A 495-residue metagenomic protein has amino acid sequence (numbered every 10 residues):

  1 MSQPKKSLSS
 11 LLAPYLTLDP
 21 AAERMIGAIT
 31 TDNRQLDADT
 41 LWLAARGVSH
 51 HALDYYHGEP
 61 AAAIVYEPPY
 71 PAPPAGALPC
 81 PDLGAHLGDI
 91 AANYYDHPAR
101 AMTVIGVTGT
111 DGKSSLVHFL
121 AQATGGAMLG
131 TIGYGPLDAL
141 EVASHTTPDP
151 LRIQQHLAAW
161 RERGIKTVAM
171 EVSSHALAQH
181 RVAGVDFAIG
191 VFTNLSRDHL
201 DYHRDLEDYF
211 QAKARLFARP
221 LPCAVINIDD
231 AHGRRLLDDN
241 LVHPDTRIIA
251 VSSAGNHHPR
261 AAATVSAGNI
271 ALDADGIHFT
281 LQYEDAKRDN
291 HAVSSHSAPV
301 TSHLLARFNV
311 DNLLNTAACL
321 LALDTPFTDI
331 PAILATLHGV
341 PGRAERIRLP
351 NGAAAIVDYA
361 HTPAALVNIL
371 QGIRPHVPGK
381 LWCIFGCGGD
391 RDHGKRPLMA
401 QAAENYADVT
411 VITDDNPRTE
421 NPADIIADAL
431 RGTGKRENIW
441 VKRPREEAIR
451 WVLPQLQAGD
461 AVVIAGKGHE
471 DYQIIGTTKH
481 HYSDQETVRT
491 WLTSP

Functional and structural regions predicted by a protein language model:
M1-D89, A231, S266-G268, D289 (+4 more regions): N-terminal leader/targeting and accessory segments in enzymes
A38, G47-A52, V340-G342, Q371-G434 (+2 more regions): Active-site beta-alpha connecting loops in nucleotide-dependent enzymes
A38-D39, P60, Y70-A75, R163 (+3 more regions): Acidic, Mg2+-coordinating active-site environments of NTP-dependent enzymes
G47-S49, S174-H175, R197-D198, D230-A231 (+4 more regions): Short glycine-rich anion-binding loops that position phosphate/pyrophosphate groups of nucleotides and phosphorylated
H57-P60, A75-G76, R219-P222, P244-R247 (+3 more regions): P-loop/Walker A phosphate-binding loop and immediately adjacent motor/lid segment at beta-alpha junctions
L87-I228, G233-T246, L323, H376-V377: Phosphate-binding loop of NTP-binding sites
L200, S483-P495: Short, flexible loop segments at boundaries between secondary-structure elements
D358: Conserved phosphate/oxyanion-binding catalytic-loop motifs
